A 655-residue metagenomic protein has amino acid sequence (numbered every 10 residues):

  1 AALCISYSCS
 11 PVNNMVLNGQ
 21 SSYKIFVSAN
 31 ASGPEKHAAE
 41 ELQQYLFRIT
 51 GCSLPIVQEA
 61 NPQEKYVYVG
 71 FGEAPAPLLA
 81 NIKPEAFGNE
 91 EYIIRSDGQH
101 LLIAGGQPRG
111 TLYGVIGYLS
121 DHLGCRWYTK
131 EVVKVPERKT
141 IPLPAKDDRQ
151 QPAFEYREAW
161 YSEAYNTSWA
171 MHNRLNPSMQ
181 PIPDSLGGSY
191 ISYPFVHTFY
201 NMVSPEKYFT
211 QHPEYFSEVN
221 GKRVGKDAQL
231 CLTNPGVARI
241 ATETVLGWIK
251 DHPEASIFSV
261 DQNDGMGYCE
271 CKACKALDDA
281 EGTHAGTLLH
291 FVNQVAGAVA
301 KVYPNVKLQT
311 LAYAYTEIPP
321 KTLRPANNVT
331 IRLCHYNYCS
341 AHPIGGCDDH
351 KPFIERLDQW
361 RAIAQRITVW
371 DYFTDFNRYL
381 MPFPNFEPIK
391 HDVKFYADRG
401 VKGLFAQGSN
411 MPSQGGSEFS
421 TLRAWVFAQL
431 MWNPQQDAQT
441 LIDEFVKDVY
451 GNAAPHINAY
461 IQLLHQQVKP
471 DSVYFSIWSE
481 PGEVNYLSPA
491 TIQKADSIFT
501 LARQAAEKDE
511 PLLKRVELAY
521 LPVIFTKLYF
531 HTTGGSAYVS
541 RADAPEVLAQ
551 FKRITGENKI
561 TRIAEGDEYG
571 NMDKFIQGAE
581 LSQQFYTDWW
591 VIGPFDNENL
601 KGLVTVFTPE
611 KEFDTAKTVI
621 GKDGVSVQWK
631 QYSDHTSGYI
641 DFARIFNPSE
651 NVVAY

Functional and structural regions predicted by a protein language model:
A1-S6: Bacterial N-terminal signal peptides
Y7-I93, V133, R138-D147: Acidic, contiguous N-terminal accessory segments
A38-E41, Y45-F47, I82-H290, G297-V302 (+2 more regions): Feature activates predominantly on carbohydrate-active enzymes
I93, L277-A298, A326-G345, Y396 (+1 more regions): Acidic, His- and aromatic-enriched active-site or binding-groove loops in soluble protein domains that engage sugars
G236-R239, G247, K351-P455, A459 (+1 more regions): Structured mid-domain segments that build the active-site/substrate or prosthetic-cofactor binding neighborhood
V292-I318, I367-T374, L404-Q407: Aromatic-lined carbohydrate-recognition surfaces of secreted/lumenal glycan-active proteins
L308-N337, L380-F386, Q414-R423: Substrate-binding cleft/loops of secretory-pathway carbohydrate-active enzymes
F427-V653: Catalytic domains of carbohydrate-active enzymes that cleave complex glycans
